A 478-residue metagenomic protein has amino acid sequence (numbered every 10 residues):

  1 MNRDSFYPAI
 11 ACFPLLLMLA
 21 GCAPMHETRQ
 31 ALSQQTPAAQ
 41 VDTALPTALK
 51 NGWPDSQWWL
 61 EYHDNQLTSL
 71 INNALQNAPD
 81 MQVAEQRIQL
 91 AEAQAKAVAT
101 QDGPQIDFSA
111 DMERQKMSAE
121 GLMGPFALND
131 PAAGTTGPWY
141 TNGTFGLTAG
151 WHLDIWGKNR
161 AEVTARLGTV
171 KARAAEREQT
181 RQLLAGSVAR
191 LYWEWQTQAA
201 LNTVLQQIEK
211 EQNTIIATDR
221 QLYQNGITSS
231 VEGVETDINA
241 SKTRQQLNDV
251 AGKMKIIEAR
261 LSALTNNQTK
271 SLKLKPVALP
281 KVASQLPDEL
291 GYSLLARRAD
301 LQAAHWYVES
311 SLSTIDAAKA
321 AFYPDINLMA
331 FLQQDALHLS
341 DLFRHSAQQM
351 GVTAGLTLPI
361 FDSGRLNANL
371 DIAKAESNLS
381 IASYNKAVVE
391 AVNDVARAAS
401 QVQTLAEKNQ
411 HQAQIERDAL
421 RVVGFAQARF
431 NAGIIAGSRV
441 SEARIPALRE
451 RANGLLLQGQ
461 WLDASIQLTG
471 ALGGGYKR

Functional and structural regions predicted by a protein language model:
N2-Q76, G124-L128, L167, A251-S293 (+2 more regions): Terminal intrinsically disordered/low-complexity segments used for targeting and assembly
A23, A175-L290, Q401, L405 (+3 more regions): Periplasmic alpha-helical coiled-coil/stalk elements that build and connect Gram-negative outer-membrane
G52, L60, L75-N77, A97 (+5 more regions): Amphipathic alpha-helical coiled-coil scaffold segments and their short linker/junction regions
W53-Y62, S109-T148, S271-P287, D316 (+2 more regions): Small/polar, glycine/serine/threonine/aspartate-rich low-complexity segments that form flexible
L67-S69, L90, N142-T144, R190 (+3 more regions): Transmembrane beta-barrel architecture of outer-membrane proteins
I71, T144-T148, Y192, G291 (+2 more regions): Membrane-embedded beta-strand positions in outer-membrane beta-barrel channels/transporters
Q82-V83, A99, W139, L153-R181 (+7 more regions): Sec/SRP-type N-terminal targeting helices
Y223-I227, F430-I434, A471-G475: A short glycine-centered flexible hinge/capping loop motif at secondary-structure junctions
